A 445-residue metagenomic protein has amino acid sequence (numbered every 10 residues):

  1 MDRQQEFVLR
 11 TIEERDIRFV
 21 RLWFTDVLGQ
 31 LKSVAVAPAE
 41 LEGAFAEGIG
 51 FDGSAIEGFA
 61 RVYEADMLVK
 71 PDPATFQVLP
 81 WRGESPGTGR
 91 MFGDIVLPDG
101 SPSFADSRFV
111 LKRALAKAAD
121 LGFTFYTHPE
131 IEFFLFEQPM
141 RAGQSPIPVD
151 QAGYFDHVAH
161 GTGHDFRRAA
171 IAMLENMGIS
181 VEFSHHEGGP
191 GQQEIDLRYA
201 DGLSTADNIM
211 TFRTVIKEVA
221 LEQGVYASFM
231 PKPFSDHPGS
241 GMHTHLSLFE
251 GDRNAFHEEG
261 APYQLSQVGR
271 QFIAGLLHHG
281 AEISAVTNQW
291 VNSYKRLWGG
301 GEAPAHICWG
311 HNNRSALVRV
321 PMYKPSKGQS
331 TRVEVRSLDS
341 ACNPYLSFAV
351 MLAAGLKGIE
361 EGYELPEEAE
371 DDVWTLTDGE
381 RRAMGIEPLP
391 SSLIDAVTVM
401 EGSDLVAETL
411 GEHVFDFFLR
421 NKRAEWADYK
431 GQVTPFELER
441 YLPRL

Functional and structural regions predicted by a protein language model:
M1-L445: Glycine-rich, acidic/polar active-site loops that bind/position phosphate-bearing ligands
